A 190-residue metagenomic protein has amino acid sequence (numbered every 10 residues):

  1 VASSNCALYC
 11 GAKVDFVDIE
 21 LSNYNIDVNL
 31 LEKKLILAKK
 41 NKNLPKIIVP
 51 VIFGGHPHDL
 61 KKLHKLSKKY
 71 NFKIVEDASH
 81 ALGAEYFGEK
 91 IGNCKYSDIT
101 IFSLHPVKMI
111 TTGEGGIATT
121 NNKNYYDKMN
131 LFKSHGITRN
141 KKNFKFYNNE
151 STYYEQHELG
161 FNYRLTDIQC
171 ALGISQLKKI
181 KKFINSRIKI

Functional and structural regions predicted by a protein language model:
V1-K69, K73-A81, E85: PLP-dependent aminotransferase-like
A2-N5, A38-K39, G88-I91, P106-V107 (+1 more regions): Short, flexible, glycine/charge-rich loop motifs used to bind or transfer phosphoryl groups or to couple energy/partner
Y9, N93, L131: Phosphate-coordinating loops and pocket residues in cytosolic domains that bind phosphorylated ligands
K42, G92-K95: Extracellular/periplasmic catalytic domains that process cell-envelope and extracellular macromolecules
A81-G88, Y96-I190: Active-site region of PLP-dependent enzymes
